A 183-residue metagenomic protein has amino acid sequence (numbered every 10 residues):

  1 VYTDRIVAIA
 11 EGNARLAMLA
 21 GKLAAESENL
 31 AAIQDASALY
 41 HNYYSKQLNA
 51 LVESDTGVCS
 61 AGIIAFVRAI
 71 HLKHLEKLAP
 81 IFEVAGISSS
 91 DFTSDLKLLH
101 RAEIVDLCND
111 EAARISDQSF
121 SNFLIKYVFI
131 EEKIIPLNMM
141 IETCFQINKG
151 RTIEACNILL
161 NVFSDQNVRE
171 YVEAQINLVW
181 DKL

Functional and structural regions predicted by a protein language model:
V1-T3, I9, A20: Conserved small helical "lid"/interfacial subdomain of P-loop NTPases
I6-E11, L96, H100: C-lobe helix-loop cap of protein kinase catalytic domains
E11-A14, K22-S27: Aliphatic-rich helical/repeat scaffold segments used for oligomerization and domain docking
N13, I130-L183: Leucine-rich, amphipathic alpha-helical/linker segments
A17-A20, D95: Residues in the recognition helix of alpha-helical DNA-binding motifs
S27-L98, N109-R114, Q118, F123-K126 (+1 more regions): Winged-helix-like regulatory helical subdomains adjacent to P-loop NTPase cores
E103: Glycine-centered, phosphate/nucleic-acid-interacting loop/turn motifs that mediate DNA/RNA or nucleotide
